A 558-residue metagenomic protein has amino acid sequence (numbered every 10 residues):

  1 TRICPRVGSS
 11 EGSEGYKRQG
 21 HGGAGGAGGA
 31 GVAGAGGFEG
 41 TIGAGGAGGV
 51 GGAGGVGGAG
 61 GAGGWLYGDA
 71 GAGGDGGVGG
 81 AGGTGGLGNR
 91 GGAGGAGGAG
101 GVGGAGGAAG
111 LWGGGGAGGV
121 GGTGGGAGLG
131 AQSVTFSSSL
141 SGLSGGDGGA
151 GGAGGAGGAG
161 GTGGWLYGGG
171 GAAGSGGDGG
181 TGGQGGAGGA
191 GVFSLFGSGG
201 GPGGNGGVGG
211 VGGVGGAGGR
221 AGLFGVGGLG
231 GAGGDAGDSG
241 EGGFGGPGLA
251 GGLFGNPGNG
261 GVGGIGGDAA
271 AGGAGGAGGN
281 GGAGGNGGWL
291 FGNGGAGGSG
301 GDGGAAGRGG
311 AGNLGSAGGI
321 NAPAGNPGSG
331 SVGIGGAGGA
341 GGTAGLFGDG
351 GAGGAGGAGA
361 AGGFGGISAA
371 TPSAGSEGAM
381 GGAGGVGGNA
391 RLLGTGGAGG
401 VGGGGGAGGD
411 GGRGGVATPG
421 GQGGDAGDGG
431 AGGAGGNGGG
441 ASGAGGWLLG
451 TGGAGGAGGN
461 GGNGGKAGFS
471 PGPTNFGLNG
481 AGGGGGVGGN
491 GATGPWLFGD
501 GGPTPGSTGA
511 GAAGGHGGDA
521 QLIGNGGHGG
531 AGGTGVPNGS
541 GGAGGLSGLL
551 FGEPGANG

Functional and structural regions predicted by a protein language model:
T1-P5, S10: Short, exposed "boundary/linker" segments that immediately precede the start of a downstream structural module
S9-G558: Long, compositionally biased tandem-repeat segments
